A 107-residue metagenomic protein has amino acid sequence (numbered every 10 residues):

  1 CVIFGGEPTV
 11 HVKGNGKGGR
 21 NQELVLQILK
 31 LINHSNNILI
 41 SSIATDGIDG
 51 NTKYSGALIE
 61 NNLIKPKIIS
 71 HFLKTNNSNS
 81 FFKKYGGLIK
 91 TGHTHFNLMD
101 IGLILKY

Functional and structural regions predicted by a protein language model:
C1-N21, K30, H34: A glycine- and small/hydrophobic-rich beta-loop-beta segment that serves as a flexible "lid/hinge" or phosphate-binding
L26-Y107: Internal helix-turn-beta structural module
